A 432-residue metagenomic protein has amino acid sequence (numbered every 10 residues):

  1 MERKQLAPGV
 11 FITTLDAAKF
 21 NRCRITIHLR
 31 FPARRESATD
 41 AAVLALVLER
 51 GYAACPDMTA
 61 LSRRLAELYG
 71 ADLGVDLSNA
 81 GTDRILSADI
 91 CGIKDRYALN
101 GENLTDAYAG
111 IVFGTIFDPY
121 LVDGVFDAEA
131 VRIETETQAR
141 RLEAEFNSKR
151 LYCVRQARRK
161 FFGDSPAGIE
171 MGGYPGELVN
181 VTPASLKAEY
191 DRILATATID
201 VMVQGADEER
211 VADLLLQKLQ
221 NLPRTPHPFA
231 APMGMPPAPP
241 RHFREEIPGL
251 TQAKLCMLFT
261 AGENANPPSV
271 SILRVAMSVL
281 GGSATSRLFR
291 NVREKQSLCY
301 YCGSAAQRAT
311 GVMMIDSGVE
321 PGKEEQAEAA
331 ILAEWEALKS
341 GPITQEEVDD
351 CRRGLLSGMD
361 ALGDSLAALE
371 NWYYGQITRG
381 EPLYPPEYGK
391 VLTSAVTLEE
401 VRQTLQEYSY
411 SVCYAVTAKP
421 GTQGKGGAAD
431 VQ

Functional and structural regions predicted by a protein language model:
M1-G9: Short, Gly/Pro- and small/polar-rich lid/capping loops
T13-L15, N21-A41, M58-G114, R141 (+7 more regions): M16 family metallopeptidases and their MPP-like homologs
A38, A42-L46, R50: Active-site recognition of the HExxH zinc-binding catalytic motif
G51-A54, R96-L99, D118-D127: Short, polar/flexible loop-turn hinges at active-site or ligand-entry regions and domain interfaces
A167, M171-E177, R192-N264, T422-Q432: An aromatic/glycine/proline-enriched structural segment found at the starts of mature extracellular/organellar domains
A230-G234, S271, F289-R290: Phosphate-proximal small/polar/acidic motifs at interfaces that engage nucleotide phosphates, polyphosphates
K254, G262-N266, V270-G282: A conserved active-site cap/scaffold subdomain adjacent to cofactor or substrate pockets
